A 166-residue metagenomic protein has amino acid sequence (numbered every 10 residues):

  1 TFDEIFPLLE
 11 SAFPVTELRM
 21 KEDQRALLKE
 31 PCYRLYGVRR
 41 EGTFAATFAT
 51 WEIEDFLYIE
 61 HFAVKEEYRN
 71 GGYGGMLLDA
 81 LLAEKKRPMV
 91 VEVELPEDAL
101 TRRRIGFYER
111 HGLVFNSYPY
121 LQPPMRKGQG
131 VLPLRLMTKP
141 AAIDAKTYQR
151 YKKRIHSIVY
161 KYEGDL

Functional and structural regions predicted by a protein language model:
T1-D23, R39, L134-L136, K146-L166: Short amphipathic alpha-helix that is part of the acyltransferase structural core
L27-G37, G130: A short helix-loop-beta-strand connector motif used in the catalytic cores of GNAT acetyltransferases and, in some
G37, G42-E52, F56-A63: Conserved beta-strand in the GNAT
V64, N70-A83: Conserved acetyl-CoA-binding loop-helix of GNAT-fold acetyltransferases
K85-L100: Conserved GNAT acetyl-CoA-binding A-motif
E92, I105, E109-Q129: Conserved catalytic-core motifs of GNAT/GCN5-like acyltransferases
G112, R126-Q129, P133-K139, I143 (+1 more regions): Intrinsically disordered, low-complexity, charge-dense segments enriched in Lys/Arg and Glu/Asp interspersed
